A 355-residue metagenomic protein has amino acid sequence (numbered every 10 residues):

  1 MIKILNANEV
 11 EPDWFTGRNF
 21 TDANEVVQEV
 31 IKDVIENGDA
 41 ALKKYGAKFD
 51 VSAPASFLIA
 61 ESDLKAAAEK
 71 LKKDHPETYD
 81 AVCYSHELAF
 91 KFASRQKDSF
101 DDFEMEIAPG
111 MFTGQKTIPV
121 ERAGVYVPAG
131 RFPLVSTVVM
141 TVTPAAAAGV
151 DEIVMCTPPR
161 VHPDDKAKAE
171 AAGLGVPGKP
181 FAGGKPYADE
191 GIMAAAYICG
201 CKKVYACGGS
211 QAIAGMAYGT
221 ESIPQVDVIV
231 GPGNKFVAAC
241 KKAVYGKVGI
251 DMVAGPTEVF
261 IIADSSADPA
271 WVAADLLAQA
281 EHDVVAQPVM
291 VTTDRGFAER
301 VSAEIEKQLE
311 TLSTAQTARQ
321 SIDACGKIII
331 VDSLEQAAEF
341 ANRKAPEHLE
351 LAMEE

Functional and structural regions predicted by a protein language model:
M1-E121: N-terminal Rossmann-like NAD(P)+-binding subdomain of aldehyde/semialdehyde dehydrogenases
K3-A7, K203-G208, I328-S333: Short acidic-hydrophobic, aromatic-tinged amphipathic segments that line or gate anion-handling sites
A60-P76, V253-V259, H282-A298, A303-I330: Flexible, acidic loop-helix segments that line cofactor/substrate-binding pockets
M105-I192: Conserved small-residue-rich beta-alpha loop and adjacent elements that most often cradle the phosphate/pyrophosphate
S136, A146-D165, G183-Y187, A263-W271 (+1 more regions): Glycine-rich phosphate/diphosphate-binding loop of Rossmann-like nucleotide-binding domains
L174, Y197-Q287: Conserved NAD(P)+-binding/catalytic subdomain of aldehyde/semialdehyde dehydrogenases
I322-E355: Conserved C-terminal structural/oligomerization subdomain of aldehyde/semialdehyde dehydrogenase
